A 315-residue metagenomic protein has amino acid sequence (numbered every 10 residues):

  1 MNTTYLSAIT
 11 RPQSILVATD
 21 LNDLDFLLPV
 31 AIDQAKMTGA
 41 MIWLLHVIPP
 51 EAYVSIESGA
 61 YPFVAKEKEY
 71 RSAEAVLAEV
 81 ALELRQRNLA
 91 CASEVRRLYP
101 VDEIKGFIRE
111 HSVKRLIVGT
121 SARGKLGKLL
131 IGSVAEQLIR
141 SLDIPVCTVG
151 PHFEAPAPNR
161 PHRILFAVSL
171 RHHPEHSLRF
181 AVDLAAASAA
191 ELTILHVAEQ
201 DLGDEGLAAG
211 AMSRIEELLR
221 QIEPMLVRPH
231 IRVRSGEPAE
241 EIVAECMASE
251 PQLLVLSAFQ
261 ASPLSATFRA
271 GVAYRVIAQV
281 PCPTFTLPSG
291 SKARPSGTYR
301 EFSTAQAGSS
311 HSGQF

Functional and structural regions predicted by a protein language model:
M1-S7, V134-F153, A211: Extended, non-globular alpha-helical segments
N2-P62, H162-L207, R220-H230, P251 (+5 more regions): Small/aliphatic-rich secondary-structure junction motif
P62-A75: A short acidic, glycine-rich active-site loop that binds or catalyzes chemistry on phosphate/adenosine moieties
A90-E94, R228-I231: Rossmann-fold cofactor-recognition segment
V95-E103, R234-E241: Charged docking surfaces used in two-component/phosphorelay signaling
F107-V113, M247-P251: Glycine-rich phosphate-binding loop signature in dinucleotide/nucleotide-binding domains
R115-Q137, L253-Q279, A293-G297: Glycine-rich, Arg-bearing micro-motifs that act as flexible, cationic patches
V118-T120, P145-H152, S257, T284-P288: Short beta-strand elements of ligand-binding domains
